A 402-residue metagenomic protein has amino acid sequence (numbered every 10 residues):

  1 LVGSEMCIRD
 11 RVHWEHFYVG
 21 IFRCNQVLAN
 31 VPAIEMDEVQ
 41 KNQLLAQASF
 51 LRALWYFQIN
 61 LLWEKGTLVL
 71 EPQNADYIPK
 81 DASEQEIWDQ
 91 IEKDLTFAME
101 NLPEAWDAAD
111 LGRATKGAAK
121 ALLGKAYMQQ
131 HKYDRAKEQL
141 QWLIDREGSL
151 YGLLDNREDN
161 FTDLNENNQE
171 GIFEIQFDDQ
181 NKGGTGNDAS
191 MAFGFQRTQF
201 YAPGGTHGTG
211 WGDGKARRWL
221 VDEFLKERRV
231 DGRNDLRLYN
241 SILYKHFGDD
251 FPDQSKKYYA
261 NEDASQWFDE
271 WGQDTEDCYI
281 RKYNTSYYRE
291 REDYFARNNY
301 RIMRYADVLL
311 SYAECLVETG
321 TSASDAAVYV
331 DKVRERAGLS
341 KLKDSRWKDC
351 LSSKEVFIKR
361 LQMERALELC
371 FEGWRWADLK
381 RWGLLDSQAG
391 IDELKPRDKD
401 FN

Functional and structural regions predicted by a protein language model:
S4-W63, I78-E86, L95-A108, S286-Y300 (+2 more regions): Conserved, well-structured interaction surfaces
W14-G20, Q90, R157-R218, F295 (+3 more regions): Long, intrinsically disordered, low-complexity segments
I59, Q130, V317-T319: Structural motif corresponding to the intra-repeat A-B loop/turn of tetratricopeptide repeats
T96-M99, R113-A264, A389-I391: An aromatic- and glycine-enriched ligand-binding surface/loop that stacks and positions planar moieties
L236-E335: C-terminal substrate/ligand-recognition segments
